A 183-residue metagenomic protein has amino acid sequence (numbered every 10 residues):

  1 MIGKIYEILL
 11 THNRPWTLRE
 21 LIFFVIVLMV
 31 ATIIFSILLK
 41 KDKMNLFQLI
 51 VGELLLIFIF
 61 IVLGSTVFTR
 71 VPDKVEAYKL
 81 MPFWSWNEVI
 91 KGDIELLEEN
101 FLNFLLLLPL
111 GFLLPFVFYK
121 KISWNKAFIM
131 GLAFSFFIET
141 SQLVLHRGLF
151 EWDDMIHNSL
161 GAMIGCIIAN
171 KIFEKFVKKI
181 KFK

Functional and structural regions predicted by a protein language model:
M1-H146, W152, C166-K183: Bulky hydrophobic segments
